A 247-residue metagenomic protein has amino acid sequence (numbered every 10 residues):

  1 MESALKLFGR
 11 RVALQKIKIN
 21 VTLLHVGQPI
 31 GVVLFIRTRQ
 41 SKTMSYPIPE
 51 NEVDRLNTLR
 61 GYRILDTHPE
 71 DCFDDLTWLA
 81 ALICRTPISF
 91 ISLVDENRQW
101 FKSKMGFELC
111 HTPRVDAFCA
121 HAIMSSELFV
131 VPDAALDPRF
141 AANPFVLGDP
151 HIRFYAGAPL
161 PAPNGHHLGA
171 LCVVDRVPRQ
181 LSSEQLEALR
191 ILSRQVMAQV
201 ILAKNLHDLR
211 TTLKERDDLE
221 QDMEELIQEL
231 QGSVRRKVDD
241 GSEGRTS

Functional and structural regions predicted by a protein language model:
Q40-S41, D66-R98, L230-S233, K237-S247: Helix-loop-beta substructure at the N-terminus of cytosolic sensory domains that couple signal/ligand detection
P47, N51-D54, R60-G61, D75 (+3 more regions): Signal-transducing alpha-helical linker
T58, I88, V94-K104, L109-R153: Regulatory sensory and allosteric helical modules in signal-transduction proteins and certain transcription factors
Y62, D75-I83, H121, S125 (+2 more regions): Amphipathic alpha-helical regulatory segments at dimerization interfaces that relay allosteric signals between sensory
H111, V174-I191: Regulatory loop-to-helix N-cap segments in sensory/regulatory domains that couple ligand/signal detection
R153-N164: A short, aliphatic-rich beta-strand micro-motif
N164-D175: Sensory beta-strand/linker motifs that couple input domains to effectors
